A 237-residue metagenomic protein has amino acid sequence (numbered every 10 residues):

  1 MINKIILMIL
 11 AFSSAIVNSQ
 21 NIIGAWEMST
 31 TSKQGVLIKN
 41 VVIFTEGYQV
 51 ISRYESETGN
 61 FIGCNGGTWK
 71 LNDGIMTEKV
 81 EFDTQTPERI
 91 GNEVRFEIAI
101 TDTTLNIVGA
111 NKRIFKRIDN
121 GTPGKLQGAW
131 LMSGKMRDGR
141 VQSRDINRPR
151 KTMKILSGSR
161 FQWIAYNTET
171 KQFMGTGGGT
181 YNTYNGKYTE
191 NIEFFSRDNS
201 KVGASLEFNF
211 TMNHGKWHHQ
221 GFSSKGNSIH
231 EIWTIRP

Functional and structural regions predicted by a protein language model:
M1-I23: Bacterial Sec-dependent N-terminal signal peptides
V17-T176, K187-P237: Lipid interaction determinants
G178-N182: Beta-propeller blade signature
